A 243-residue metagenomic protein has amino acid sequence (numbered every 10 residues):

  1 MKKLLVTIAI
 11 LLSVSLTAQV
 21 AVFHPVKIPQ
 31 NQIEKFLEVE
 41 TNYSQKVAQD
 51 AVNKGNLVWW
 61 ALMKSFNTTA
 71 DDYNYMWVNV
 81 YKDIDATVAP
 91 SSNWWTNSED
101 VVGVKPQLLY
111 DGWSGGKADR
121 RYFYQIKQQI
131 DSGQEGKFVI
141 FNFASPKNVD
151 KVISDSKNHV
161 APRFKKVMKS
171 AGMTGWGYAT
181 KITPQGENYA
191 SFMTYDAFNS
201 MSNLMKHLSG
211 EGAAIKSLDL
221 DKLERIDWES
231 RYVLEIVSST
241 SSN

Functional and structural regions predicted by a protein language model:
M1-K2, D221: Generic cytosolic/nucleocytoplasmic N-terminal low-complexity/intrinsically disordered segments
K2-K3, K105: Basic side chains
K3-L16: Sec-dependent N-terminal signal peptides
A18-D100, Q107-N243: Short S/T/G/P-rich N-terminal loop/turn motif that feeds into the first structured element of a domain
